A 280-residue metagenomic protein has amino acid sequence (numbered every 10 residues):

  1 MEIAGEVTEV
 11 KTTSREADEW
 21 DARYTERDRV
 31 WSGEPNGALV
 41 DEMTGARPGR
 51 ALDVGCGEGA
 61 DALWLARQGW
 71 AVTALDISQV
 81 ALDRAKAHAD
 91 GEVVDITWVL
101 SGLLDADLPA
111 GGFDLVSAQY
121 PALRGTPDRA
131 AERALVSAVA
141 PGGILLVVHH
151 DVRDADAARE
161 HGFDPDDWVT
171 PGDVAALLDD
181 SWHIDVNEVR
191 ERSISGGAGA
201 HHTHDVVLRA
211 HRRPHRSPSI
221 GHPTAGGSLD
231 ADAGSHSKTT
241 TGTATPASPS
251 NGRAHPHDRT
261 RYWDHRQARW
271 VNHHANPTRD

Functional and structural regions predicted by a protein language model:
E2-A46, R153: Conserved class I S-adenosyl-L-methionine
G49-G57: Conserved class I S-adenosyl-L-methionine
E58-D105: Class I SAM-dependent methyltransferase SAM/SAH-binding core
D114-D128: A short SAM/SAH-binding and catalytic strip from SAM-dependent methyltransferases
R129-P141: A short glycine-rich, Lys/Arg-flanked "PGG" loop and its adjoining helix->strand segment in the class I
G142-H150: Conserved beta-strand signature within the Rossmann-like core of class I S-adenosyl-L-methionine
A157-D173, G197-G199, D205: Acceptor-substrate binding/catalytic loop of class I
D166-N187: Short alpha-helix
